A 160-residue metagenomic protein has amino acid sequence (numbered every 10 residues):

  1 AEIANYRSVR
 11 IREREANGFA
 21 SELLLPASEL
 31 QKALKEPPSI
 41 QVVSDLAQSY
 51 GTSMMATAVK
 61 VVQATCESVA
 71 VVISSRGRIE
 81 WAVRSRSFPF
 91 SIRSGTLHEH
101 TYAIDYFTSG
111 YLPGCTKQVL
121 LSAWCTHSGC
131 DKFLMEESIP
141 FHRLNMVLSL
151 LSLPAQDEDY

Functional and structural regions predicted by a protein language model:
A1-Y160: Active-site hotspot residues in diverse enzymes, especially metal/ion-binding acidic/histidine motifs
